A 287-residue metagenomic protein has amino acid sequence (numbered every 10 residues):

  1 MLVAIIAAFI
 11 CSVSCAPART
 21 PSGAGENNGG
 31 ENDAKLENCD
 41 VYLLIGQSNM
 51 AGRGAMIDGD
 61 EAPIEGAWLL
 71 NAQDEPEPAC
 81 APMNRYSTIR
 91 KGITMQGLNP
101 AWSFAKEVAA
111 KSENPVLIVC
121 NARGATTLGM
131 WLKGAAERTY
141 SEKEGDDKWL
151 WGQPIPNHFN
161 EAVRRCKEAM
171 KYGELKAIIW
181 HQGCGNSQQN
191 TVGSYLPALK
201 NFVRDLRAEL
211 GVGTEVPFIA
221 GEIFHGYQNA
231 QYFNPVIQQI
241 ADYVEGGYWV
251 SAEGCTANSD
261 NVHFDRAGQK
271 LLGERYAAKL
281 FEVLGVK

Functional and structural regions predicted by a protein language model:
L2-S12: Bacterial N-terminal signal peptides
P21-K287: Cell-envelope and extracellular/periplasmic
